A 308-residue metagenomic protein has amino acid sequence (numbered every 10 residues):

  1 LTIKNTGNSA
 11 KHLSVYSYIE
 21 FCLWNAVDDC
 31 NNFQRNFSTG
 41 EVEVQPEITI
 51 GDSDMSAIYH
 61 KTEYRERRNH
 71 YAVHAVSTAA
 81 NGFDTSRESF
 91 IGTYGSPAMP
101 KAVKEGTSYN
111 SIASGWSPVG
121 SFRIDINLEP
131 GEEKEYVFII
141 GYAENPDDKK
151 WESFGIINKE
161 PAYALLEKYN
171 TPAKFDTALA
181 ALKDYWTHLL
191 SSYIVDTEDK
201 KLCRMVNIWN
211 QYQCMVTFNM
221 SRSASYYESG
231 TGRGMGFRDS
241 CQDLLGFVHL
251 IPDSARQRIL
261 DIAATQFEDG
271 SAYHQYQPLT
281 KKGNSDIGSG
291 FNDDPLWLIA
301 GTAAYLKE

Functional and structural regions predicted by a protein language model:
T2-E105, F122, D147-T187: Polysaccharide-binding surfaces and accessory modules of carbohydrate-active proteins
I3-N8, Y142-E144, H249, S289: A generic structural motif
N5-S9, L128-P130, G234: Hydrophobic beta-strand core residues of beta-sandwich domains
K11, I126-E144: Short Pro-Gly-centered flexible turn/kink motifs
S17-E20, Y142-A143, L260-T265: Amphipathic alpha-helical scaffolding segments
K104-S108, F218: Short, positively charged
Y109-A113, R123-L128: Beta-strand-rich interaction surfaces with strong enrichment in secreted/lumenal proteins
G115-P118, E132, T187-E308: Substrate-binding groove/exosite segments of carbohydrate-active enzymes
